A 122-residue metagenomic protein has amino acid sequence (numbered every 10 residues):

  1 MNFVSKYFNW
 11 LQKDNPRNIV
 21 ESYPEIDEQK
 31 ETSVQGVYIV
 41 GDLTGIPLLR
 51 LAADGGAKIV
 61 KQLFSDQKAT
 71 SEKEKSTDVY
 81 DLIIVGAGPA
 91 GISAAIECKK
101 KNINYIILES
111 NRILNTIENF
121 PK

Functional and structural regions predicted by a protein language model:
F3-I26, I39: A glycine-rich dinucleotide-binding beta-alpha-beta segment and adjacent secondary-structure elements that constitute
N18, E72, E118-N119: A short alpha-helix-loop-beta-strand transition element characteristic of N-terminal alpha/beta dinucleotide-binding
I26-Q29, L63-V79: A short, basic/flexible loop-to-alpha-helix module at the beginning of a structural domain
E28-P47: Short FAD-binding loop at a beta-strand-to-alpha-helix junction that anchors the flavin cofactor in diverse
L43-P47, G88-A90, R112: Residue-level detector of alpha-helix initiation sites
R50, N111-K122: Conserved N-terminal glycine-rich FAD pyrophosphate-binding loop of Rossmann-like flavoproteins
R50-A52, G56-S65, D78-I107: N-terminal Rossmann-like FAD-binding beta1-loop-alpha1 element of flavoenzymes
